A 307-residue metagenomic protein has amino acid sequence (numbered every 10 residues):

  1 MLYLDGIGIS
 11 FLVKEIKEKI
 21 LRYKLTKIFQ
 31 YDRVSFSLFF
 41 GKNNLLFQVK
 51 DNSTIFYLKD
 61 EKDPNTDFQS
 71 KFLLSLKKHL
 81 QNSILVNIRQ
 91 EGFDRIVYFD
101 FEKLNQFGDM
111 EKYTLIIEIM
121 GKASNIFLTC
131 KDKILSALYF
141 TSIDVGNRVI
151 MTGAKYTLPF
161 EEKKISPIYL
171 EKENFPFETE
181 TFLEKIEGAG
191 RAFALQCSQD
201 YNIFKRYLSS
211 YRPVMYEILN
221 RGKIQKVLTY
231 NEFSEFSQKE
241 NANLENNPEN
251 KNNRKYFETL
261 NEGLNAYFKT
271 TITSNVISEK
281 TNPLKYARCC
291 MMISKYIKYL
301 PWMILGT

Functional and structural regions predicted by a protein language model:
M1-T307: Extended, highly charged segments
